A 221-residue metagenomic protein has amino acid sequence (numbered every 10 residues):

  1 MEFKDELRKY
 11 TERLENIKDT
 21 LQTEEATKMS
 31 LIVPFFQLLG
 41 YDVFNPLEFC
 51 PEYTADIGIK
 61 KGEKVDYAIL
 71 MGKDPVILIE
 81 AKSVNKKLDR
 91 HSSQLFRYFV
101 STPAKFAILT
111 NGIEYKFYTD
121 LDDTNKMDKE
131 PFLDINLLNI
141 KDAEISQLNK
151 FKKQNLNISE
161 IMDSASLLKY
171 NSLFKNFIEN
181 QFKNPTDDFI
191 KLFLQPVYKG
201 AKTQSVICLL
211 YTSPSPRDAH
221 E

Functional and structural regions predicted by a protein language model:
M1-L39, S159-P196, G200, C208 (+1 more regions): Charged, often low-complexity linker/regulatory segments
G40-P46: Short secondary-structure junctions
P46-G72: Active-site metal-binding core of divalent-cation-utilizing nuclease and nuclease-like domains
Y53-A55, M71, K82-N85, N139: Short, flexible loop/turn elements at secondary-structure junctions
Y67-I69, K73-S83, Y98: Conserved catalytic cores of phosphodiester-cleaving nucleases, focusing on short active-site segments
R90-S93, F99-D128: Nucleic-acid nuclease catalytic cores
E114-M162: Domain-level recognition of nuclease-like catalytic cores that cleave nucleotide substrates
Y211-E221: Single conserved hydrophobic/aromatic residue that forms the stacking wall/gate of nucleotide- or nucleobase-binding
